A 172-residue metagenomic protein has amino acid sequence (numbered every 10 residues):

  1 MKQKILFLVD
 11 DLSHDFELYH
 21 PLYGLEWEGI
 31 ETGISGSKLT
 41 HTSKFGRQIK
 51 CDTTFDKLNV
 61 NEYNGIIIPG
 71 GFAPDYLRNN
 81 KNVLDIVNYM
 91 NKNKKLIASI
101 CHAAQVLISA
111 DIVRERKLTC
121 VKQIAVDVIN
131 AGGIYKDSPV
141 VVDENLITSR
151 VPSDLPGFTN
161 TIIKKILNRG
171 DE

Functional and structural regions predicted by a protein language model:
M1-N93, I97, Q105-I112, K117 (+2 more regions): Extended, subdomain-level signal for the structured scaffold at the beginning of enzyme domains
C101: Catalytic nucleophile serine of serine hydrolases, specifically the conserved "nucleophile elbow" pentapeptide
Q123-I124: Hydrophobic alpha-helical segments of small multi-pass membrane proteins
